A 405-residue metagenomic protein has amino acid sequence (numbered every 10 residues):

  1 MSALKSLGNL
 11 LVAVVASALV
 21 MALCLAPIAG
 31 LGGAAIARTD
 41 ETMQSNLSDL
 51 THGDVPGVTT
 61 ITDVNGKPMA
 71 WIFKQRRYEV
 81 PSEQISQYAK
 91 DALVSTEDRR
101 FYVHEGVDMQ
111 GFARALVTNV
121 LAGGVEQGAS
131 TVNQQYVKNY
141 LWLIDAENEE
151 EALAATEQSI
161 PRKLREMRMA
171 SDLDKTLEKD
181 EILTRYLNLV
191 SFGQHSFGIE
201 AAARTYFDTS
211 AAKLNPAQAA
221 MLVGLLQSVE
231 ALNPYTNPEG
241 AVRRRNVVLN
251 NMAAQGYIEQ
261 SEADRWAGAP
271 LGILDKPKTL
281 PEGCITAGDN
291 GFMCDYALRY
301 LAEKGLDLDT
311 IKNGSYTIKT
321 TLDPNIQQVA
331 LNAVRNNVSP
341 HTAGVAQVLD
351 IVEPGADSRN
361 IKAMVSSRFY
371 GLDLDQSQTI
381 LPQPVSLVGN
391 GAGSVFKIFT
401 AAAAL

Functional and structural regions predicted by a protein language model:
M1-T60: N-terminal type II signal-anchor transmembrane helix that functions as the membrane-insertion/stop-transfer segment
A29-M43, E157, K304-L306, L322-R335: Short, positively charged
R38-Y78, K276-P281, A287-G288, C294-E303: Extracytoplasmic low-complexity, Pro/Thr/Ser/Ala/Gly-rich segments that lie immediately after a secretion/anchoring
V55-V58, T62-Y257, F369: Peptidoglycan glycan-strand catalytic modules in the bacterial/periplasmic cell-wall system
K67-Y78, A201, T205, E230-P234 (+2 more regions): Short pre-catalytic segments that frame enzyme active sites
E149, I273-D289, A356-S358, L374-Q376 (+1 more regions): Surface-exposed intrinsically disordered loops and tails
R244-L249, A267-L271, V334, D357: Short amphipathic alpha-helical coiled-coil/interface segments
E259-K319, Q327-Q328, N332, V338-V345: Non-catalytic structural connector segments
